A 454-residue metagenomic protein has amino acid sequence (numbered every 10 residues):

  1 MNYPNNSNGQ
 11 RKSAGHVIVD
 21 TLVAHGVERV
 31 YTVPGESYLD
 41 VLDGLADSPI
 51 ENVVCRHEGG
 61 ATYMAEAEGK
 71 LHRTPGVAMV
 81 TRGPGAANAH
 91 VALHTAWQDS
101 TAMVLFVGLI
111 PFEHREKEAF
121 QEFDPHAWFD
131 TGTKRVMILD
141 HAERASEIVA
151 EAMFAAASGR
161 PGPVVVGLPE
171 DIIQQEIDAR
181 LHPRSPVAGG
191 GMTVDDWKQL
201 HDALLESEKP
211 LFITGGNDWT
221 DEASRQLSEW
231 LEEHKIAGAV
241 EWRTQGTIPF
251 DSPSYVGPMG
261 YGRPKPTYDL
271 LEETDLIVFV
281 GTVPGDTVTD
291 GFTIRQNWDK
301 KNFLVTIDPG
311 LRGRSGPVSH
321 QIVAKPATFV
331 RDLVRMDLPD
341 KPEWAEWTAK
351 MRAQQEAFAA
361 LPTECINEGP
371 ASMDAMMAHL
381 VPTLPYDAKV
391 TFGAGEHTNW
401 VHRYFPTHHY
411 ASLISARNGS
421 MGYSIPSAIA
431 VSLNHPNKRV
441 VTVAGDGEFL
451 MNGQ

Functional and structural regions predicted by a protein language model:
M1-G9, A179, K198, D299-A394: Phosphate/pyrophosphate-binding active-site segments
N2-P4, E28-R29, E66-V107, D130-H182 (+5 more regions): Structural signature of the thiamine diphosphate
Q10-H94, Q98-D99: N-terminal cofactor/phosphate-binding cores enriched in small/glycine residues, especially glycine-rich loops such as
G15-V19, V23-H25, V33-E36, V41-L42 (+2 more regions): Active-site diphosphate/adenylate-binding microenvironment
V17-V27, A67-R73, W97, A155-R160 (+5 more regions): Glycine-rich phosphate/diphosphate-binding loops that line cofactor/substrate pockets in enzymes
T32-P34, F106-V107, G167, I236-W242 (+1 more regions): Short internal beta-strands
V33-G35, V53-Y63, A78-G85, D140-H141 (+4 more regions): Active-site nucleophile and cofactor-binding loops and adjacent substrate-binding regions of central metabolic enzymes
K70, G216-F303, L311, P406-K438 (+1 more regions): Glycine-rich, anion-gripping cofactor-binding loops and their flanking helix/strand elements in enzyme active sites
